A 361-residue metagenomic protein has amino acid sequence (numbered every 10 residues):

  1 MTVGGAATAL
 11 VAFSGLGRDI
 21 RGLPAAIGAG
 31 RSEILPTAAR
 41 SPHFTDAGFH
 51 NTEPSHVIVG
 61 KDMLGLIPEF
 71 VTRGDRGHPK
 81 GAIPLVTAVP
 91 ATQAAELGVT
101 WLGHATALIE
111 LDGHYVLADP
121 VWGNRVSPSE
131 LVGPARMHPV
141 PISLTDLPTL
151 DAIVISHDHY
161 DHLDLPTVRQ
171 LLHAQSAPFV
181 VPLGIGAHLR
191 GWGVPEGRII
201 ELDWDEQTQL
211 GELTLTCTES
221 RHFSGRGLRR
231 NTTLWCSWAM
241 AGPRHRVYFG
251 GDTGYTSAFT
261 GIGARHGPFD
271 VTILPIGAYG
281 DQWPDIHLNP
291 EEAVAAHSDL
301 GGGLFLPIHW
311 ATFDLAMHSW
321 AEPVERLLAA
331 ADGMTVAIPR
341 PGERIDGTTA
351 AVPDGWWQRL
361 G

Functional and structural regions predicted by a protein language model:
G4-D146, M240-G251, D270-G277, G333: Metallo-beta-lactamase
S14-R21, I27, H43, A152 (+3 more regions): Cap/insert and terminal regions of metallo-dependent hydrolase folds
D75-A94, P182-H245, R326-T349: Metallo-beta-lactamase
H104-D112, Q209-F269, P284-E292: Catalytic core of the metallo-beta-lactamase
I109, D119, H157, F179 (+5 more regions): Divalent metal-coordination and catalytic microenvironments
P120-W122, D158, S220-R221, G251-T253 (+3 more regions): Active-site metal-binding loops of divalent metal-dependent hydrolases
W122-P139, F223-R229, G280-I286, D314: Acidic/histidine-rich helix-loop elements that form or flank divalent-metal/phosphate-binding sites at the catalytic
P141-L172, F259: Di-metal (Zn2+ and/or Mg2+/Mn2+) metal-binding site signature of metallo-dependent hydrolases with the MBL/beta-CASP
